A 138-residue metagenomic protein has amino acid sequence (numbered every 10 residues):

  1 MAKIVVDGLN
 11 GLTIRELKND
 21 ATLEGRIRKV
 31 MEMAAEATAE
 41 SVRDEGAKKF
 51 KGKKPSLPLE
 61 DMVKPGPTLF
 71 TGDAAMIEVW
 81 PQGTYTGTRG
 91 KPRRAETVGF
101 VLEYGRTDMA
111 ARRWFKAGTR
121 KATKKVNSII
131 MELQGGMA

Functional and structural regions predicted by a protein language model:
M1-I77, A95-A138: Short, Lys/Arg-rich flexible segments
G83-E96: Short, surface-exposed beta-strand/loop "edge" segments at domain boundaries and coil↔beta transitions
